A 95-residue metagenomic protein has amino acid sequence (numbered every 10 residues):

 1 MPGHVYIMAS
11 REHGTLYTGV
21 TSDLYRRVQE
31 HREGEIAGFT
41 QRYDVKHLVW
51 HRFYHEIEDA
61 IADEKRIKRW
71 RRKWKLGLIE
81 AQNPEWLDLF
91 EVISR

Functional and structural regions predicted by a protein language model:
M1-K65, Q82-R95: GIY-YIG nuclease catalytic motif and its immediate N-terminal context
K73-E80: A short, polar/charged loop-to-alpha-helix boundary motif
